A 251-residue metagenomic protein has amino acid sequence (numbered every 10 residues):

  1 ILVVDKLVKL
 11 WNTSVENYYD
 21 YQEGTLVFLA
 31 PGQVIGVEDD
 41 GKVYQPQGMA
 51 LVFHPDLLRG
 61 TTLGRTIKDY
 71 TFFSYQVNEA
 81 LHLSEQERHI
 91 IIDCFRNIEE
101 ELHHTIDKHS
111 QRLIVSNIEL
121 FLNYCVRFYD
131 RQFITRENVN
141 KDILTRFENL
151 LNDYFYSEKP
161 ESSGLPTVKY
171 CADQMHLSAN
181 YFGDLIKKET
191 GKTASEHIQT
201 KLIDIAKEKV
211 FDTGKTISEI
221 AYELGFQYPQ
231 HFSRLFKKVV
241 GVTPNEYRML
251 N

Functional and structural regions predicted by a protein language model:
I1-S74: N-terminal regulatory/effector-sensing and dimerization cores that precede helix-turn-helix DNA-binding domains
G24, Y170-L177, F182, I186 (+3 more regions): Append "Primarily bacterial transcriptional regulators
F72-E119, Y124: Amphipathic alpha-helical segments enriched in hydrophobic/aromatic residues interleaved with Lys/Arg
R127-N138: C-terminal regulatory or interaction extensions
E137-L177, E196-K215: A short, Lys/Arg-enriched amphipathic alpha-helix from helix-turn-helix/homeodomain DNA-binding modules
K188-Q227, M249-N251: Terminal helix-turn-helix DNA-binding modules in bacterial transcription factors
S233-N251: …primarily DNA-binding HTH/wHTH and HhH modules…
